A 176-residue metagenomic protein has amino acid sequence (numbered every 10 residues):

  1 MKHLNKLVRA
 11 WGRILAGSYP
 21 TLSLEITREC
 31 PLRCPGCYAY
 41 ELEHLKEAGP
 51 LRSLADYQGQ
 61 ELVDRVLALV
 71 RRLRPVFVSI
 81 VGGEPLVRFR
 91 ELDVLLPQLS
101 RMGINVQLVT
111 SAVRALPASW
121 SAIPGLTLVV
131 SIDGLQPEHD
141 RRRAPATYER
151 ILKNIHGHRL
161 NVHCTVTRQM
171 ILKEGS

Functional and structural regions predicted by a protein language model:
K2-S119: Conserved alpha-helical substructure of the radical SAM core
H44, P85-V87, A112-P117, V129-P145 (+1 more regions): Conserved radical SAM core fold
G59-V63, L92, Y148-I151, K173-G175: Aromatic/hydrophobic pocket-lining residues that form the small-molecule binding cavity in soluble enzyme cores
Q107-V109, V129, N161-H163: Structural detector of well-ordered beta-strand residues that form the stable sheet scaffold of enzyme domains
I123-L128: Glycine-enriched alpha-helix->loop->beta-strand junction motifs that scaffold or abut catalytic
R143-H158: Glycine-rich S-adenosyl-L-methionine
N154-E174: Conserved strand-turn element in the central/C-terminal portion of the radical SAM core barrel that lines
